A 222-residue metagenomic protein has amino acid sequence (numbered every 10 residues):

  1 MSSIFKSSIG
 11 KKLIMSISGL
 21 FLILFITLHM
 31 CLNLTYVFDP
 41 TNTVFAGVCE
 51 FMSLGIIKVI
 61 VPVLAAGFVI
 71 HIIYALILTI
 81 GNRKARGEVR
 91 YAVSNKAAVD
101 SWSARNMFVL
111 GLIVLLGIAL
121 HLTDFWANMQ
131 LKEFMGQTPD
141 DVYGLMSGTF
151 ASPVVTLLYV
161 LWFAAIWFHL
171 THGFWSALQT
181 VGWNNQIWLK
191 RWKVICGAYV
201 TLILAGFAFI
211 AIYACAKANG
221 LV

Functional and structural regions predicted by a protein language model:
M1-V222: Membrane-embedded alpha-helical bundles that constitute the cytochrome b-like, heme-associated redox core of multi-pass
